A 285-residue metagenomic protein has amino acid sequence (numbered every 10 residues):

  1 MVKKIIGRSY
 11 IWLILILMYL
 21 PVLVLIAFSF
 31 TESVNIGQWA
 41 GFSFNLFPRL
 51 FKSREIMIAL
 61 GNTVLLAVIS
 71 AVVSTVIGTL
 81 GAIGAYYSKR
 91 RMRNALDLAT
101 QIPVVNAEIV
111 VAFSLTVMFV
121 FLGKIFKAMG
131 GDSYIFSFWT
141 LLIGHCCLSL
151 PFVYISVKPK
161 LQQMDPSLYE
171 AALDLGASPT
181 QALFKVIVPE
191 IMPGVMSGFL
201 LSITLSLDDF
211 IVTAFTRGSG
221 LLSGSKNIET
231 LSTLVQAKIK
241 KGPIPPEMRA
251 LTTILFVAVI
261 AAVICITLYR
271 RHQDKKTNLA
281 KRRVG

Functional and structural regions predicted by a protein language model:
M1-Y10, L20, K89-M92, K158-L173 (+2 more regions): C-terminal transmembrane helix and the adjacent membrane-cytosol boundary/short C-terminal tail of inner/organellar
K3, V34-S70, A237-P245: Periplasmic/extracellular loop-to-transmembrane helix junction in inner-membrane transport proteins
K3-I5, I69-T100, F113, V117-F121 (+2 more regions): Transmembrane-helix boundary motif in ABC transporter permease subunits
Y10, L15-V22, C147, Y154-V157 (+2 more regions): Transmembrane alpha-helices
L20-R54, R217-K226, G285: Short membrane-interfacial helix/loop motifs at transmembrane-helix boundaries
N35-A40, F44, I109-C146, T180 (+1 more regions): Membrane-interfacial helix termini and adjacent extracytoplasmic/periplasmic loops of multi-pass transporters
F47-E55, L207-Y269: Interhelical loop and adjacent transmembrane-helix boundary motif in polytopic membrane transport permeases
M57, G61, L65-I77, G81 (+6 more regions): Hydrophobic alpha-helical transmembrane segments of multipass integral membrane proteins, especially permease/channel
